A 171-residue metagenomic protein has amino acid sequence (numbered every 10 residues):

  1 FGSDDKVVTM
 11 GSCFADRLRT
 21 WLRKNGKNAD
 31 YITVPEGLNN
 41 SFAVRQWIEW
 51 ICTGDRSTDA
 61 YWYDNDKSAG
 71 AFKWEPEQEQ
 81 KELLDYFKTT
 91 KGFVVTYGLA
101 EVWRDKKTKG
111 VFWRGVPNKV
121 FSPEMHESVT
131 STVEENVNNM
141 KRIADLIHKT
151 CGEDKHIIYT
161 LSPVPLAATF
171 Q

Functional and structural regions predicted by a protein language model:
F1-Q171: Extracellular glycan-modifying ectodomains
